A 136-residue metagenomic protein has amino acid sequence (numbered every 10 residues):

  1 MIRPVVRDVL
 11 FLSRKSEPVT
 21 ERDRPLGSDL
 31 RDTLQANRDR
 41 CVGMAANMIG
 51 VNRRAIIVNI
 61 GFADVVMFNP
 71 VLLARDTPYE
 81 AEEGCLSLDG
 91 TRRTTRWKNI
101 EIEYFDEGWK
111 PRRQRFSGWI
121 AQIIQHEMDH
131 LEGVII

Functional and structural regions predicted by a protein language model:
M1-I136: Positively charged
